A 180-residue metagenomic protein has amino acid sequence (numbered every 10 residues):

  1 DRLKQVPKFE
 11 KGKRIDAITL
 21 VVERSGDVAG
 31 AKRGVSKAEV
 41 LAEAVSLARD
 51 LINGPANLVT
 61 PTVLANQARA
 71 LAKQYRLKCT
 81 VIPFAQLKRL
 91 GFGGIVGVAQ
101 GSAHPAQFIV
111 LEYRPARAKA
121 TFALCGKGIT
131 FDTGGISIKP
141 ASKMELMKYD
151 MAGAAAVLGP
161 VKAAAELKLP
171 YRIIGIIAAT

Functional and structural regions predicted by a protein language model:
D1-T130, E166-L167, Y171: N-terminal hydrophobic/helix-forming segments and targeting peptides
A68, F122-L124, T133, S137-A179: Alpha-helical metal-binding/catalytic segments enriched in His/Glu/Asp
Q86, A179-T180: Glycine-rich beta-alpha junction loops
